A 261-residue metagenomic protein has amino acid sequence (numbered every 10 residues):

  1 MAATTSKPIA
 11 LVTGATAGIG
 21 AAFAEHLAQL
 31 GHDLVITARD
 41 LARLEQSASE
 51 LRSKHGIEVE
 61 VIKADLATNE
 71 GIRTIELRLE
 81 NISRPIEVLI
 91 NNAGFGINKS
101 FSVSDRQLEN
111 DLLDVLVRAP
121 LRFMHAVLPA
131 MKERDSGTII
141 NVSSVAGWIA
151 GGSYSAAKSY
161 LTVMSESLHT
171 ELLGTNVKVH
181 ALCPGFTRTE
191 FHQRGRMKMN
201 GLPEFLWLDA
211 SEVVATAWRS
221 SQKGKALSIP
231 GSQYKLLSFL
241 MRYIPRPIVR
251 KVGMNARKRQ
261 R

Functional and structural regions predicted by a protein language model:
T16-A17: Conserved glycine-rich cofactor-binding loop
L30-S47: Conserved glycine-rich Rossmann-like NAD(P)H-binding loop of the short-chain dehydrogenase/reductase
N92-I97: Conserved NAD(P)H cofactor-binding loop of Rossmann-fold oxidoreductase domains
S100-L113: Substrate-binding pocket helix/loop in short-chain dehydrogenase/reductase
M124, A157: Active-site helix of classical SDR
S144: Residue(s) in the substrate-gating loop at a strand-loop-helix junction that position the organic substrate next
E171-Q233: SDR active-site lid
